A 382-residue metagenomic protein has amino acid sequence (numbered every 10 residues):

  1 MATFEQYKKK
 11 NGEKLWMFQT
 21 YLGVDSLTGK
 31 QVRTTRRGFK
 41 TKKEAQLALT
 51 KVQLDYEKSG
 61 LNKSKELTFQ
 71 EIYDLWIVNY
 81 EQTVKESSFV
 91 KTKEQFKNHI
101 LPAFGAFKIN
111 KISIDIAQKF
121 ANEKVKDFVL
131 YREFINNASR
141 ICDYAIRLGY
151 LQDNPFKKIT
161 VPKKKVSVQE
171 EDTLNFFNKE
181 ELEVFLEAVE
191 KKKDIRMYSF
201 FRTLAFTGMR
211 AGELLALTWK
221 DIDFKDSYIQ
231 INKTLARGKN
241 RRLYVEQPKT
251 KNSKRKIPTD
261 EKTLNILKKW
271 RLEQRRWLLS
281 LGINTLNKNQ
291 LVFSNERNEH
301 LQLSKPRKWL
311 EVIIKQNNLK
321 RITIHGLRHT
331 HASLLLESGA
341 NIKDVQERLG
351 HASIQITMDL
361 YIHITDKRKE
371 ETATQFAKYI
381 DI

Functional and structural regions predicted by a protein language model:
K10-M17, L22-D115, L272-K288: N-terminal DNA-binding module of tyrosine recombinases/phage integrases
K65-E66, I77-P155, K192-I195, H300-K305 (+1 more regions): N-terminal core-binding DNA-recognition domain of tyrosine site-specific recombinases/integrases
F128, R132-N136, R147-L151, F156-L217 (+4 more regions): Basic, Lys/Arg- and aromatic-enriched nucleic-acid-binding interface segment
V129, R147, R202, F206-E213 (+2 more regions): C-terminal catalytic core of tyrosine-transesterase DNA break-rejoin enzymes
K179-E183, D260-L319: Active-site/catalytic core of tyrosine-dependent DNA strand-transfer enzymes
D221-Y228, K320-R321, A340-L360: Short, polar N-cap/turn motifs at the start of nucleic acid-interacting alpha helices
D226, K239, Y244-K254, E261-T263 (+5 more regions): C-terminal secondary-structure termini that scaffold catalytic or DNA-interacting sites
L235-R237, L264, L349-T374: Catalytic-site neighborhood detector that most strongly recognizes the C-terminal catalytic loop/helix of tyrosine
